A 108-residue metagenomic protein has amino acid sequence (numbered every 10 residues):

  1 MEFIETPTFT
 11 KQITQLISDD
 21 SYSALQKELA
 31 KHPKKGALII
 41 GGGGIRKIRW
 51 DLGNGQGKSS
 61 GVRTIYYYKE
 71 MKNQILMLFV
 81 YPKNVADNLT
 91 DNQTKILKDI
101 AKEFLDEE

Functional and structural regions predicted by a protein language model:
M1-D20: Arg/Lys-rich, positively charged N-terminal/basic patches that mediate binding to nucleic acids
E2, K47, E108: Localized chelating/binding microdomains that coordinate divalent metal ions or stabilize phosphate-bearing
D19-Y22, S59, T94: Amphipathic alpha-helical transducer elements in NTP-driven molecular machines
E28-L38: A short, flexible low-complexity segment enriched in Lys/Arg and Gly/Pro that occurs in N-terminal basic tails
G36-M77: Basic/aromatic recognition patch in beta-strand/loop cores that engages polyanionic ligands
Y68-E108: Enriched for short, Lys/Arg-rich terminal
